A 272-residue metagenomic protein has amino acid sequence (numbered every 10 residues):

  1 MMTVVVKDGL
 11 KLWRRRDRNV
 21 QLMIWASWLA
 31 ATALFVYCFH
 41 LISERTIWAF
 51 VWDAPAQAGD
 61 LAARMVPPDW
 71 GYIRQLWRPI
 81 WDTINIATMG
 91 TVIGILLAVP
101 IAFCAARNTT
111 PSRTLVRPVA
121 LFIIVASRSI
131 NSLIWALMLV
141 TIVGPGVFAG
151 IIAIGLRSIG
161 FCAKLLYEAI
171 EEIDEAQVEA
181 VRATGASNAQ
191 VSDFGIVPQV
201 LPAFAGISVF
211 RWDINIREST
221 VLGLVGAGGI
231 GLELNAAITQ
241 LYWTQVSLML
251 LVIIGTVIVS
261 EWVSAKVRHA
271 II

Functional and structural regions predicted by a protein language model:
M1-V92, V99-P100, C104, N108 (+1 more regions): N-terminal, non-cleaved signal-anchor transmembrane helix
W77-N85, A120-S127, V209, D213 (+1 more regions): Alpha-helical membrane-interface segments at transmembrane helix boundaries
T91-V99, F103, R107, L133 (+7 more regions): Hydrophobic positions within alpha-helical transmembrane segments of bacterial inner-membrane proteins
I101-A136, L165-E168: Cytoplasmic-entry segments and transmembrane alpha-helices of multi-pass inner-membrane transporters
I124-G155: Generic hydrophobic transmembrane alpha-helix motif, especially the helices
T141, I216-I253, I272: Glycine-rich helix-loop "coupling/hinge" segments at transmembrane-helix boundaries in multipass transporters
P145-R211, W262: Membrane-cytosol interface at the C-terminal ends of specific transmembrane alpha-helices in multi-pass membrane
G206, S247-I272: C-terminal transmembrane helix and the adjacent membrane-cytosol boundary/short C-terminal tail of inner/organellar
